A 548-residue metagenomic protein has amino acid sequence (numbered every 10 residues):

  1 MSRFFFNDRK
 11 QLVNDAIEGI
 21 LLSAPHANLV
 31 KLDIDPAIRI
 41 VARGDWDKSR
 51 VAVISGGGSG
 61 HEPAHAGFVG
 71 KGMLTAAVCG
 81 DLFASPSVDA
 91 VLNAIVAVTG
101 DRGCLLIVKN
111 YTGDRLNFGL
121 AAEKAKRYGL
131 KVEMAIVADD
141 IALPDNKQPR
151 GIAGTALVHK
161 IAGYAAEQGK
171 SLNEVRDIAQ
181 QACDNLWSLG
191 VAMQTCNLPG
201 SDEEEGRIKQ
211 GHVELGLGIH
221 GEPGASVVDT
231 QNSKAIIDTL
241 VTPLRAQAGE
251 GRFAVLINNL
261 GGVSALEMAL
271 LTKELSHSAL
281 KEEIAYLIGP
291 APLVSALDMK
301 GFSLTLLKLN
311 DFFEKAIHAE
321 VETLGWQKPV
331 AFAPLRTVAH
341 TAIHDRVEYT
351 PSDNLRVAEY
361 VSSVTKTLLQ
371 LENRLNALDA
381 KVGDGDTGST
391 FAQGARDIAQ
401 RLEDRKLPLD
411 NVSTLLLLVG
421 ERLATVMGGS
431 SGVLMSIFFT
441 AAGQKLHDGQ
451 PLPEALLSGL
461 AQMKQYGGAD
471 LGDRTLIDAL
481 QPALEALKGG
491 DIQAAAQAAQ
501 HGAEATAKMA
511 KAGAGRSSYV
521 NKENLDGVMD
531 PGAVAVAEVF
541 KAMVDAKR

Functional and structural regions predicted by a protein language model:
M1-R548: N-terminal loops that bind phosphate or other acidic moieties and the adjacent beta-alpha structural core
